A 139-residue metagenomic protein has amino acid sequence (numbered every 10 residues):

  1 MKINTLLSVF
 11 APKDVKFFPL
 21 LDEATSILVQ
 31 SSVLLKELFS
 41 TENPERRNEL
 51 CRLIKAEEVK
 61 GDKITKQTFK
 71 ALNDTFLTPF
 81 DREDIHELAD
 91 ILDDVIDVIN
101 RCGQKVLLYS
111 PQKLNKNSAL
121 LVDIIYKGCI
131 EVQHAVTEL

Functional and structural regions predicted by a protein language model:
M1-L139: Cytosolic, long alpha-helical scaffolding segments
